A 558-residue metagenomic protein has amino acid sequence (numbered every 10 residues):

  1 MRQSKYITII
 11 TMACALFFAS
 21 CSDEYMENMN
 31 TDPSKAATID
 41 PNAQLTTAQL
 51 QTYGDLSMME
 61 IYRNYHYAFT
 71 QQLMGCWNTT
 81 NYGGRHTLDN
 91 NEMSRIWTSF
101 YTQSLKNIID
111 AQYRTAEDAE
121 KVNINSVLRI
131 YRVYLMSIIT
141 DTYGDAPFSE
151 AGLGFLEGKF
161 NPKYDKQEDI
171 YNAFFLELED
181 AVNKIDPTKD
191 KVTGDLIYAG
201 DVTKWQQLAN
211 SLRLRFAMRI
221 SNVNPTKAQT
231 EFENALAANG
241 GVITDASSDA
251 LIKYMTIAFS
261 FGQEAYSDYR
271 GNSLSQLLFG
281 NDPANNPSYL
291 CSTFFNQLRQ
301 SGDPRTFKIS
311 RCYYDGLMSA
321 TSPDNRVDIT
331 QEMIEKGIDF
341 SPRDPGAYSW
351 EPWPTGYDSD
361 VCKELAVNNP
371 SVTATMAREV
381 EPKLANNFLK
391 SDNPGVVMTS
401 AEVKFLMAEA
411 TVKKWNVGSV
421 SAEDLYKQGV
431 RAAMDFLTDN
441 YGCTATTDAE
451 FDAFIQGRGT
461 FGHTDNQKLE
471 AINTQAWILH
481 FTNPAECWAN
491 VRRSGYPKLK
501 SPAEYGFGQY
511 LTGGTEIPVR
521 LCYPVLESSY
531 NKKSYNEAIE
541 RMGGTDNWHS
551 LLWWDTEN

Functional and structural regions predicted by a protein language model:
M1-N30: Bacterial Sec-dependent N-terminal signal peptides
C21-A68, S99-T102, K106, D110 (+4 more regions): Membrane-proximal, proline-rich intrinsically disordered regions
I39-N42, G75-Y131, L135-D439, D465-Q467: Structured, solvent-exposed acidic/aromatic patches
S57-H66, G144-A146, Q229, A489: Beta-strand acidic-aromatic groove motif in beta-rich domains, primarily in extracellular
E60-N64, I309-C312, P484-R493: Short coil/turn segments at secondary-structure boundaries
K404, V412-V417, V430-N558: C-terminal functional modules
